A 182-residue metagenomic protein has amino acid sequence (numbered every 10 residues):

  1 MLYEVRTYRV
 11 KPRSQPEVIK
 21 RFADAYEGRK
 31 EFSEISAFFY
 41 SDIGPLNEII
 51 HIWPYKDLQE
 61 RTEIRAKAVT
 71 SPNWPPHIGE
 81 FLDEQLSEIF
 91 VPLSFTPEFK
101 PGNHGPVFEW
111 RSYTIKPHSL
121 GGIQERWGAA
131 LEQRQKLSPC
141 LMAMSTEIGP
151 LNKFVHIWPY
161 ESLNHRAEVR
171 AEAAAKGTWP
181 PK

Functional and structural regions predicted by a protein language model:
M1-L58, L137-P139: The feature marks the first
L2-R6, V18, I49-W53, P106-S112 (+3 more regions): Short, structured motif recognition centered on aromatic/hydrophobic residues
V10-P12, L93-E98, P117: A compositional/biophysical signature of low hydrophobicity enriched in polar/charged and small residues
P12, P54-E60, K116-S119, P159-H165: Helix N-cap motif at beta-to-alpha junctions
S14-I35, K67-V69, N73, P117-M142 (+3 more regions): Short amphipathic alpha-helical segments
E34-I50, A66, P72-V107, L137-V155 (+3 more regions): Glycine-rich beta-strand-turn "strand-cap" elements at beta-sheet edges
